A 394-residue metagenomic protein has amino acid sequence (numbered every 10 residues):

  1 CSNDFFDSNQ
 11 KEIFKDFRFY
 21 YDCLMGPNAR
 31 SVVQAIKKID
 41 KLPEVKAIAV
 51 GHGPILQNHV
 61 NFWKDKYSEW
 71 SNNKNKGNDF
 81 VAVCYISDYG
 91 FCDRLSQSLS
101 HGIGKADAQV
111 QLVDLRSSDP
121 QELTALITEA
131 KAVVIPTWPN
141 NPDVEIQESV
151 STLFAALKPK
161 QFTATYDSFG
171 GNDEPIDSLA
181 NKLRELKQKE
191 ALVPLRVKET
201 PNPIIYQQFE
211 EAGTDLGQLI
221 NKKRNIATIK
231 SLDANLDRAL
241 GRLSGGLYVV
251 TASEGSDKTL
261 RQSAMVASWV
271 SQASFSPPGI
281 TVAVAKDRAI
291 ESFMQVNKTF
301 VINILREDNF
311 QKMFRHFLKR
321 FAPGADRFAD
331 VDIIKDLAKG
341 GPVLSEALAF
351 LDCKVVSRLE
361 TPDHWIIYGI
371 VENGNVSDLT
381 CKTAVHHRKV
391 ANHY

Functional and structural regions predicted by a protein language model:
C1, H52-I55, S87, S271 (+1 more regions): Glycine-rich beta-alpha junction loops
S2-I55, H59, S98-Q109, V113 (+1 more regions): FMN-binding flavodoxin-like domain, especially the glycine-rich phosphate-binding loop
A47-G77: Short N-terminal or domain-adjacent regulatory/targeting segments
V50-G51, C84-I86, Q111-D114, V134-P136 (+4 more regions): Short, conserved beta-strand edge motifs with alternating hydrophobic and charged residues
D65, L112-S118: Short gly/ser/thr-rich secondary-structure transition/capping motifs
F80-C84, A164: Conserved beta-strand elements of the Class I
C84-A106: Short, charged N-terminal beta->alpha structural module
N225-Y394: Basic, polyanion-binding surface patches
